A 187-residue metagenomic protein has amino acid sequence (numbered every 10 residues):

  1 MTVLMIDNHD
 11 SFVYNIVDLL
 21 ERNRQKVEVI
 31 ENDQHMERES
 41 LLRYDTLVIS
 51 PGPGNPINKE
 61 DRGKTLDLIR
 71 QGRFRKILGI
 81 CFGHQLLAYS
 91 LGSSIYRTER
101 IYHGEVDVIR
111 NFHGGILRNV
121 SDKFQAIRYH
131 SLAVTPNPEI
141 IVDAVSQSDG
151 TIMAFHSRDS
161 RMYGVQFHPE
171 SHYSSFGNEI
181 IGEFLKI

Functional and structural regions predicted by a protein language model:
M1-S11, P169-I187: RNA-binding accessory domains that recognize and position tRNA/RNA substrates
T2-V3, Y14-G79: Flexible gly/pro-rich beta->alpha loop and the following alpha-helix that scaffold active-site loops
N8, P51-G52, Y129: Fold-independent oxyanion-binding glycine-rich loops and adjacent beta-strand/coil segments at enzyme active sites
D10, E31-H35, Q147-D149: Short beta->alpha connector loops
L20-N23, D143, I181: Residues in and immediately flanking transmembrane alpha helices
E21, E37-L42, L87-Y89, T135-E139: Short loop/helix-cap segments at secondary-structure boundaries that form the rim of catalytic
G63-Q71, K76-I80, A88-M162, F167-S175 (+1 more regions): Pocket-forming structural segment of enzyme catalytic cores
H84: Catalytic nucleophile loop
